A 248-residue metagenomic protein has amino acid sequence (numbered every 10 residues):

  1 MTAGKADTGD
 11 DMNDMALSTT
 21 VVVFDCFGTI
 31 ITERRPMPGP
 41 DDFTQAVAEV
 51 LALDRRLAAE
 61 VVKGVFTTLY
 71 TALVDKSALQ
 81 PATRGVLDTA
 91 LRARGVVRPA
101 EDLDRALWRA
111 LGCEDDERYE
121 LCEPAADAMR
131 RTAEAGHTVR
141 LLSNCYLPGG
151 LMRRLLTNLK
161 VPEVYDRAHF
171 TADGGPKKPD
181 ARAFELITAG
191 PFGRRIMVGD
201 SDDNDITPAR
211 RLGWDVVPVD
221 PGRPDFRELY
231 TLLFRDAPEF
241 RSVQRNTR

Functional and structural regions predicted by a protein language model:
T2-V22, E33-R34, E120, A126 (+2 more regions): Asp-based, Mg2+/Mn2+-dependent phosphohydrolase catalytic module
D10-G64: Active-site neighborhood of HAD-like aspartate-dependent phosphohydrolases
P36-A46, S77-T89, Y146-L147: Short acidic alpha-helix initiation/capping motifs at coil-to-helix transition points, especially at protein N-termini
V47-L51, A90-R94, M129, L233-A237: Hydrophobic, Leu/Ile/Phe/Ala-enriched alpha-helical segments that form helix-helix packing faces
L51-L57, G95-V96, K160-V164: Short helix-capping segments at alpha-helix termini
R56, E60-R109: A metal-dependent, Asp-based hydrolase signature
A78-G85, A100-D102, R109-R140: Short, acidic loop-to-helix structural element flanking the phosphoryl-transfer center in phosphate-processing enzymes
